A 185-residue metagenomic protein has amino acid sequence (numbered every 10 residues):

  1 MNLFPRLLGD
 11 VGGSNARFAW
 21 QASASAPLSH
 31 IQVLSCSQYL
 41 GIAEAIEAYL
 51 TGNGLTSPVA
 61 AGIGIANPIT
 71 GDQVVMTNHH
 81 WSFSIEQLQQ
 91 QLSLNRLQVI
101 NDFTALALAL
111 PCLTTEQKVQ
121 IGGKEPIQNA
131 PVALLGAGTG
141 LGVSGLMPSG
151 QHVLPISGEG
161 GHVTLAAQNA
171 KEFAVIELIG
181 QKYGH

Functional and structural regions predicted by a protein language model:
N2-G52, L154-H162: Short glycine-rich, Thr/Ser-proximal phosphate-binding strand/loop in the N-terminal lobe of ATP-dependent enzymes
G9, N101, A137: Active-site flanking residues adjacent to catalytic metal/cofactor-binding acidic residues
A16, P68-T70, G140-S144: Short, acidic Gly/Pro/Ser/Thr-rich loop/turn segments
S23-S25, N78-S82, L113-I121, P148-I156: A glycine- and small-aliphatic-rich helix-loop capping segment at beta-alpha/alpha-beta transitions that lines
I31-S35, T56, Q181-H185: Adenine-nucleotide phosphate-binding core of ATP-dependent small-molecule kinases
N53-S57, P126-N129: Glycine-rich phosphate-binding loop signature in dinucleotide/nucleotide-binding domains
G54-V99, T104-Q117, L134: Short beta-strand-loop/turn "lid" adjacent to the catalytic site in phosphate-handling enzymes
G123-A133, G140-H185: Glycine/GP-enriched mid-protein hinge/lid loop-to-helix segment characteristic of carbohydrate kinases
